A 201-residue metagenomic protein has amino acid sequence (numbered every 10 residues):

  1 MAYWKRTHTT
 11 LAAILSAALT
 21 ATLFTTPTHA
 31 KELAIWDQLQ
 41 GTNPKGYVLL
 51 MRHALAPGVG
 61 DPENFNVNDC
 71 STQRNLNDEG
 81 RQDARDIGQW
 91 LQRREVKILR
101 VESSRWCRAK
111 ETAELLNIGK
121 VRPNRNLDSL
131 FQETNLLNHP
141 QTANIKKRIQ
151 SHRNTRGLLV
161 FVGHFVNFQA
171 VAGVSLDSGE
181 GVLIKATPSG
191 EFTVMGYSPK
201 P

Functional and structural regions predicted by a protein language model:
A2-L15: Bacterial N-terminal signal peptides that target proteins for export
S16-A18, T28: Cleavable N-terminal signal peptides
F24-A30: Sec/Tat signal peptide C-region and signal peptidase I cleavage site
K31-R125, L130-E133, V174-P201: Active-site-proximal alpha-helix that buttresses catalytic centers in soluble enzyme cores
G46-V48, G157-G163: Generic beta-sheet signal
N135-A143: Short, surface-exposed amphipathic charged segments that create phosphate/polyanion-binding patches used for binding
A143-R153: A short, acidic, amphipathic alpha-helical segment used as a generic capping/interface helix at domain edges
